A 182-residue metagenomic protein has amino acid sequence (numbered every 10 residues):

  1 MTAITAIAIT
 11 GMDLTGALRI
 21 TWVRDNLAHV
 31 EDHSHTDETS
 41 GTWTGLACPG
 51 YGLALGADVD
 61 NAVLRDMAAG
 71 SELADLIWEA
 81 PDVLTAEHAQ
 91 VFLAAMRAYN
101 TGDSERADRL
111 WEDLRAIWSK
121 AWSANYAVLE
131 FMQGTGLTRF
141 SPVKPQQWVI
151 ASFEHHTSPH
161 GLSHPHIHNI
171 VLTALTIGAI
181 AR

Functional and structural regions predicted by a protein language model:
M1-R182: Intrinsically disordered, flexible peripheral segments
